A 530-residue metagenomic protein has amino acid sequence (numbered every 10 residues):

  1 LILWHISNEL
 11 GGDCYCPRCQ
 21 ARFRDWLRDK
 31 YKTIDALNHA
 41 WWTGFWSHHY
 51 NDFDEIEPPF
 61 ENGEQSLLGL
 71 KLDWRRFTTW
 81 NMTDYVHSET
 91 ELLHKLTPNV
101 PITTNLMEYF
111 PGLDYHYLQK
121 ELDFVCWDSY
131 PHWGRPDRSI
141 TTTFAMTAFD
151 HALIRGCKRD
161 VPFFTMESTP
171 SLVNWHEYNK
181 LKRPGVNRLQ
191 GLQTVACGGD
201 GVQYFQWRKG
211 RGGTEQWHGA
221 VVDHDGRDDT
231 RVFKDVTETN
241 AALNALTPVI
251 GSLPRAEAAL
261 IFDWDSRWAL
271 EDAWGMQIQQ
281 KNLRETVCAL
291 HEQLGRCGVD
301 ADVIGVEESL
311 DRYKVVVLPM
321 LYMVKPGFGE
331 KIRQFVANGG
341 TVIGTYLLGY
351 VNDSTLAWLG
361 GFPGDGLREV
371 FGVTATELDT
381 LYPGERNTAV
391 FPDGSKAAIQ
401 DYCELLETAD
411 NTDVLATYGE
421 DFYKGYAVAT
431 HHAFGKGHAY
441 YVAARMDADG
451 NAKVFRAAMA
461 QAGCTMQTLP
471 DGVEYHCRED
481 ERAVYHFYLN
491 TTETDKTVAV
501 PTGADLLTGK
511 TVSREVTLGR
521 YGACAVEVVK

Functional and structural regions predicted by a protein language model:
L1-F149, L153: Polysaccharide-binding and catalytic clefts of secreted carbohydrate-active enzymes
Y50-I56, N99, Y130-W133, R138-K530: Carbohydrate-binding surfaces of carbohydrate-active enzymes
